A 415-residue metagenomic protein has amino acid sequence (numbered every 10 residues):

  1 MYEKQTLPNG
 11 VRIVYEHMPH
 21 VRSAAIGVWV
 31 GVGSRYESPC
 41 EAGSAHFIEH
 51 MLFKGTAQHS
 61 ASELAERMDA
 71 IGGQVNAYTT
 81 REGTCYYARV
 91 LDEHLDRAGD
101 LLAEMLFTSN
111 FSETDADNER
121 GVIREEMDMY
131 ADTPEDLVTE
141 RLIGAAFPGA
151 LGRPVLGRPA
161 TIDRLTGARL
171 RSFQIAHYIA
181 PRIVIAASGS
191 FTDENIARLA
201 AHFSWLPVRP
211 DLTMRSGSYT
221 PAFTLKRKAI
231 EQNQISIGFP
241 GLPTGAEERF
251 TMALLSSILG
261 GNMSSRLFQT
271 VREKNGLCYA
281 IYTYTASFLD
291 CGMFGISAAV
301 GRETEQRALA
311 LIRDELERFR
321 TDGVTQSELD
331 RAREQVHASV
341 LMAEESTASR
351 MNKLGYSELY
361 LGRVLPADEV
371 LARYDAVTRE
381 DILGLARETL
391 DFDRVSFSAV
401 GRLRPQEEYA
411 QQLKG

Functional and structural regions predicted by a protein language model:
M1-S23: N- or domain-start disorder-to-order transition segments that initiate the globular core
T6, H17, E63-M214, L225 (+3 more regions): Charge-rich, well-structured scaffold segments of protease-associated domains
P19-R22, T80, I230-E231: Short strand-connecting beta-turns/loops that link adjacent beta-strands
S23-A25, M293: Conserved catalytic motifs of the protein kinase core domain
A25-R89, I258-L277: M16/MPP (pitrilysin/insulinase) zinc-metallopeptidase core fold and M16-derived inactive scaffolds
G27-W29, P210-R266, L403: His/Glu-based metal-binding/catalytic segments typifying zinc-dependent metallopeptidases
Y36-G43, P243-L255, L259, M263 (+2 more regions): Short alpha-helix boundary/capping segments
